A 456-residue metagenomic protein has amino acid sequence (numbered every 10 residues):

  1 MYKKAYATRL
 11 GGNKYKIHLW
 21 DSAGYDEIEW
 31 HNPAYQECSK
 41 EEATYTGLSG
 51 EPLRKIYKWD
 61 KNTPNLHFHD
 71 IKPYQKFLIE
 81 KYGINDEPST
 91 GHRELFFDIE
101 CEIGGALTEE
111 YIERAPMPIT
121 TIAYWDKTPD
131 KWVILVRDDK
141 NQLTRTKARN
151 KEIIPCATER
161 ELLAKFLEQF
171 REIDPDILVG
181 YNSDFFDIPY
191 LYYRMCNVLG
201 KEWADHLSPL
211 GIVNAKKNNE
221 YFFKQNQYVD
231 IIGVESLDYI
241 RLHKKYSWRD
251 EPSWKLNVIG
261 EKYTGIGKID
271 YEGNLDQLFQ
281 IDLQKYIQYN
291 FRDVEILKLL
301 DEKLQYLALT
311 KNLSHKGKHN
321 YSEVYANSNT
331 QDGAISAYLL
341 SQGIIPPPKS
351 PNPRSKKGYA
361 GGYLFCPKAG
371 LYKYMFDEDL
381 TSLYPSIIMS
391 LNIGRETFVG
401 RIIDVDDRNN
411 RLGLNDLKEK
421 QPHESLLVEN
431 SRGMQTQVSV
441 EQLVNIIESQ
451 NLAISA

Functional and structural regions predicted by a protein language model:
M1-K72, N197-D230, G265-D270, L275-D276 (+6 more regions): Non-catalytic nucleic-acid-binding interfaces of large nucleic-acid enzymes and RNP effectors
K3-K40, S49, K81-I177, L364: Conserved RNase H-like, two-metal-ion catalytic cores of nucleic-acid enzymes
K58-N62, I71, L380-L383, G394 (+1 more regions): Conserved catalytic core of nucleic-acid polymerases
E80, D86-G105, L207-F223, Q227-V229 (+1 more regions): Extended, Lys/Arg-enriched charged tracts that mediate electrostatic binding to polyanionic substrates
E110-E113, P189-E202, S314-H315, S390-T397: Short secondary-structure boundary/capping segments
N141-E251: Conserved DEDDh/DEDDy metal-dependent 3′-5′ exonuclease domain
E172-D187, L191, I232-Q331: Acidic, Mg2+-coordinating catalytic module of metal-dependent nucleases/exonucleases that use a two-metal-ion mechanism
D276-N415, A456: Common nucleic-acid-contacting/processivity interface regions adjacent to the catalytic cores of nucleic-acid enzymes
